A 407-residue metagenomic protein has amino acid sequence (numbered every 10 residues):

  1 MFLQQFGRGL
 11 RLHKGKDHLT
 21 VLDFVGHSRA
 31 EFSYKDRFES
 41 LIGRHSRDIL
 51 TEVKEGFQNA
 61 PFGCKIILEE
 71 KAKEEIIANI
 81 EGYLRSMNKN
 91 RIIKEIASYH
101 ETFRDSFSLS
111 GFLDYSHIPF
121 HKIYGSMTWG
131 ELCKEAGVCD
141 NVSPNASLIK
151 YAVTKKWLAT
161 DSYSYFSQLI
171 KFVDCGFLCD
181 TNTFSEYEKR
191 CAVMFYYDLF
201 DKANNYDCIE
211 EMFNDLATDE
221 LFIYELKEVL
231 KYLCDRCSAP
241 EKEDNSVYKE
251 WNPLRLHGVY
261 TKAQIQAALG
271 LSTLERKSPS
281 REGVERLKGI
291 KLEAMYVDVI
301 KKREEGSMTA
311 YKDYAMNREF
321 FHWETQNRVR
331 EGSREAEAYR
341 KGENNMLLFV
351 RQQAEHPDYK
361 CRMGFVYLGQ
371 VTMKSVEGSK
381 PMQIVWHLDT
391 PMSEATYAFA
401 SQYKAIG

Functional and structural regions predicted by a protein language model:
M1-S40: Conserved segment of the helicase C-terminal RecA-like domain
G15-H18, G342, F365, G378-K380: A short, structural micro-pattern
F24-R29, Q352-A354, S375: Short beta-alpha junction loops
Y34-G176: Long, largely alpha-helical accessory region at the distal end of helicase-like NTP-driven motors
T102-R104, P119-K122, C175-T181, A203-Y206 (+3 more regions): Short, surface-exposed beta-strand/loop "edge" segments at domain boundaries and coil↔beta transitions
C133-V138, V142-V153, W157-L169, V173-D174 (+1 more regions): Acidic, glycine-rich low-complexity segments with interspersed aromatic residues
F184-K301: Charge-dense, extended regions
P357-G407: Compact mixed alphabeta submodule
